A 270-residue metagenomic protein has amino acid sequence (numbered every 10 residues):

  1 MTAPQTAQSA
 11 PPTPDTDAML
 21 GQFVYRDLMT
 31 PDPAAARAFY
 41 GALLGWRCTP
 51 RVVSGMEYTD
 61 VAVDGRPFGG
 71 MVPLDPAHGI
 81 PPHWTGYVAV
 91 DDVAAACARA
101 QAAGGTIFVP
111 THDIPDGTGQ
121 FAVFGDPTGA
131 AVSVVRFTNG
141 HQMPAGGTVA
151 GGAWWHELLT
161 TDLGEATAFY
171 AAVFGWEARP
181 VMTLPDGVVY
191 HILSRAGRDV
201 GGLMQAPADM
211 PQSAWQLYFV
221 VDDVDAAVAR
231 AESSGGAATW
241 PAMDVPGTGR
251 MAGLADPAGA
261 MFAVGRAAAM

Functional and structural regions predicted by a protein language model:
T2-A18, C97, Q101, G105-W154 (+5 more regions): Vicinal oxygen chelate
T2-A7, R26, L44-C48, V90 (+3 more regions): A broadly tuned "polar low-complexity/structure-edge" signature
T13, A18-P67, A102, P110-G119 (+2 more regions): Core segments of cupin and vicinal oxygen chelate
Q22-P31, T59-V61, P76-R99, Q120-G125 (+3 more regions): Vicinal oxygen chelate
T49-R51, L74, A206: Short beta-strand micro-motifs enriched in acidic
P67-D75: Active-site-flanking structural segment that lines cofactor/substrate pockets
G69, V88-D91, I107, G152-W155 (+5 more regions): Short, low-complexity, polar/charged sequence segments that are solvent-exposed and flexible
